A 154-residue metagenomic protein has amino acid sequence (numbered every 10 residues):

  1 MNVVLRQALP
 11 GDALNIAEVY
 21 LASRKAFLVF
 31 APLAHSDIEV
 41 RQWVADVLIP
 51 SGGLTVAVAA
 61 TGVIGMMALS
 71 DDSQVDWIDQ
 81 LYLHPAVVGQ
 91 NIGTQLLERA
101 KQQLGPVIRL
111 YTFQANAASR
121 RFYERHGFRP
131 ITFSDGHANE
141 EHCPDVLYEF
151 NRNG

Functional and structural regions predicted by a protein language model:
V4-E18: A short beta-loop-alpha structural element at the N-terminal edge of CoA-dependent acyl/N-acetyltransferase catalytic
A8, L81-L83, T112: Hydrophobic adenine-recognition pocket in adenosine-nucleotide-binding enzymes
L21-A45: Conserved GNAT-fold acetyl-CoA-binding loop/helix
A45-V56: A short helix-loop-beta-strand connector motif used in the catalytic cores of GNAT acetyltransferases and, in some
V56, G62-D71, W77-Y82: Conserved beta-strand in the GNAT
L83, G89-Q102, R121, R125: Conserved acetyl-CoA-binding loop-helix of GNAT-fold acetyltransferases
T94, A115-F133, N139-E141: Conserved active-site alpha-helix within GNAT-family acetyltransferase domains
Q103-A115: Conserved GNAT acetyl-CoA-binding A-motif
